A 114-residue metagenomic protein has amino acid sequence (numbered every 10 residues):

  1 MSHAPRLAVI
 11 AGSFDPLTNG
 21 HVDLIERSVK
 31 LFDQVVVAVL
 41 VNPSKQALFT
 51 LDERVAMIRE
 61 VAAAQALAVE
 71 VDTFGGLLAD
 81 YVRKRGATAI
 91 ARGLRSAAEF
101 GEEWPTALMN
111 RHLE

Functional and structural regions predicted by a protein language model:
M1-E114: Nucleotidyltransferase catalytic core that binds NTPs
